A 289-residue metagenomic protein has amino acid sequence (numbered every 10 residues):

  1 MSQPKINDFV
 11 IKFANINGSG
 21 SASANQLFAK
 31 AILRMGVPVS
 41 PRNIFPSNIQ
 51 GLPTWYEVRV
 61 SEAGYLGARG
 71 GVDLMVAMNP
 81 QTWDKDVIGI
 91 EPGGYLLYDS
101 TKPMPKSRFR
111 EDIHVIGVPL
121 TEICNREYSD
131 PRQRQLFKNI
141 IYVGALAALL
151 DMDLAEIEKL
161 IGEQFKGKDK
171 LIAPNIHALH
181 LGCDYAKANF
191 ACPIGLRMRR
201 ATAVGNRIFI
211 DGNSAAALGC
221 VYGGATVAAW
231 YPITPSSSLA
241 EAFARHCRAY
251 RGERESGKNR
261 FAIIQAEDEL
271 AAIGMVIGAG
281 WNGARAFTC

Functional and structural regions predicted by a protein language model:
M1-G223, V227-A229: Active-site cofactor/cluster-binding pocket
F13, R200-M275, G280-F287: Non-catalytic terminal/interface segments that mediate subunit docking, oligomerization, and allosteric communication
G70-L74, M78-G94, F261, E267-C289: Phosphate/diphosphate-binding loops
